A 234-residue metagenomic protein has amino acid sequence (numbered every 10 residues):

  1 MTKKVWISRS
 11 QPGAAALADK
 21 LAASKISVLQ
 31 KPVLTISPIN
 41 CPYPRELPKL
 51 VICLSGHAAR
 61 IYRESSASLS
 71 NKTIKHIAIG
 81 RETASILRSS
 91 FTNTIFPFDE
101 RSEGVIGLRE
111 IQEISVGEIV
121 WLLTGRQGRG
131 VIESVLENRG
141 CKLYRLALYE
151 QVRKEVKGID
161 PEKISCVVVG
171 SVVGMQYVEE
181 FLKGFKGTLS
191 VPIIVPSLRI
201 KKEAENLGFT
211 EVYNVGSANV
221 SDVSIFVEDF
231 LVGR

Functional and structural regions predicted by a protein language model:
M1-R234: Signature of uroporphyrinogen-III synthase
